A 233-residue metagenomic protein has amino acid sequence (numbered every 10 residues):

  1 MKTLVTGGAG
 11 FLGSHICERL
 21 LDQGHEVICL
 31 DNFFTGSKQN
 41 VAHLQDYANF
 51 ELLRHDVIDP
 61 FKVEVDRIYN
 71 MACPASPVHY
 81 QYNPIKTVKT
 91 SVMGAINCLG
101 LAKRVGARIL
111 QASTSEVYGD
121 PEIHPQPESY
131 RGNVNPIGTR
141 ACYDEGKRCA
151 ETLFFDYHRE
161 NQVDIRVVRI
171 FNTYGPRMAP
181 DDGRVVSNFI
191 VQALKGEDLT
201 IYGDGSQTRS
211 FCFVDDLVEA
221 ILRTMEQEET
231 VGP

Functional and structural regions predicted by a protein language model:
M1-T173, A193, D215-M225: N-terminal Rossmann-like NAD(P)+-binding domain of SDR-like oxidoreductases, especially those catalyzing
R148, V163-D164, T173-N188, K195-E197 (+4 more regions): Glycine/proline-rich active-site loop of Rossmann-fold NAD(P)-dependent oxidoreductases
